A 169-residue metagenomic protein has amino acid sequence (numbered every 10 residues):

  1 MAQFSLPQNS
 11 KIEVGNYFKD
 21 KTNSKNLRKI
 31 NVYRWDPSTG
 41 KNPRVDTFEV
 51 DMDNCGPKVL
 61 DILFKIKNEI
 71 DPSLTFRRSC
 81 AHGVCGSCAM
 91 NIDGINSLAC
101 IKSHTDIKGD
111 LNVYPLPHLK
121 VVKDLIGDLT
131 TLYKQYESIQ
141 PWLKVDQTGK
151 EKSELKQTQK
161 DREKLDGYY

Functional and structural regions predicted by a protein language model:
M1-Y169: Signature of N-terminal electron-transfer/Fe-S-associated modules in redox systems
